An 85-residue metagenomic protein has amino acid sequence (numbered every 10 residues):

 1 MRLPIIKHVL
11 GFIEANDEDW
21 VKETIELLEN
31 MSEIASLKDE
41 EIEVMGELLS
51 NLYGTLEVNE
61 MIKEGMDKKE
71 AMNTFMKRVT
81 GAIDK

Functional and structural regions predicted by a protein language model:
M1-K85: C-terminal alpha-helical interaction appendages
